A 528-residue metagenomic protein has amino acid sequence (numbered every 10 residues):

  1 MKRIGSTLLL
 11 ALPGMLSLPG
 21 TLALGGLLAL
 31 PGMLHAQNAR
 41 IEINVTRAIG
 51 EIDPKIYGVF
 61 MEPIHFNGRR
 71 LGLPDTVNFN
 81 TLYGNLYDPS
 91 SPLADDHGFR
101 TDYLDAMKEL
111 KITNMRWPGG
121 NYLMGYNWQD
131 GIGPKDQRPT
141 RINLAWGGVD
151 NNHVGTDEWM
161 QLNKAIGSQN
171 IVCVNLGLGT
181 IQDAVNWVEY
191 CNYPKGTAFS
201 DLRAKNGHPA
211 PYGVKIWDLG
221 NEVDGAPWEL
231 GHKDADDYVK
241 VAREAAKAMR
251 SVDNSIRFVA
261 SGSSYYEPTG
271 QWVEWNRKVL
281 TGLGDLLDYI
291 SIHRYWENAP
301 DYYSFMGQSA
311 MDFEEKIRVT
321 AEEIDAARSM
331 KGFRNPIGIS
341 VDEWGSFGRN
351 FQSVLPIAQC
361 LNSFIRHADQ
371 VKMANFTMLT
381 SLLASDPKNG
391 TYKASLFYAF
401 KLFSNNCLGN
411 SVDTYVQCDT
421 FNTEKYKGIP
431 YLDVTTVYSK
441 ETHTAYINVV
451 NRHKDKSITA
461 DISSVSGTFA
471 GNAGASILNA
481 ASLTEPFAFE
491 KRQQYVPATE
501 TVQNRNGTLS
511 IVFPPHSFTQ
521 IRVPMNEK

Functional and structural regions predicted by a protein language model:
M1-A23: Bacterial N-terminal signal peptides that target proteins for export
G25-L27: Hydrophobic alpha-helical membrane-insertion segments, chiefly the h-region of N-terminal signal peptides
H35-V273, T281-Y289, E314, R318-K528: Non-catalytic accessory regions flanking glycosidase/transglycosidase catalytic cores in CAZymes
H293-S309: Active-site His/acidic residue clusters
